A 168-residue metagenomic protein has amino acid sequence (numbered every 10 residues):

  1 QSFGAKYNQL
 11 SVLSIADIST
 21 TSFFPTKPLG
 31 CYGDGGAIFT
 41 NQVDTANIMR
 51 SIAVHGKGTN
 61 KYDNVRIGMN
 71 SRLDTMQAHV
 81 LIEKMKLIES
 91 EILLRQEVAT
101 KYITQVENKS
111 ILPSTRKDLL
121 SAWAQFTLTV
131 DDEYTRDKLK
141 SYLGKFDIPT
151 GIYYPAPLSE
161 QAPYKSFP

Functional and structural regions predicted by a protein language model:
S2-G30, N60-D63: Conserved active-site segment immediately N-terminal to the catalytic lysine that forms the internal aldimine
K6, N41-P168: PLP-dependent aminotransferase class I/II
S11-I15, I38, P168: Short, hinge-like loop/turn segments at secondary-structure boundaries
S14-A16, Y32, L119-W123: Short, solvent-exposed coil/turn segments
T21-S22, G36-Q42: Short beta-strand-to-turn element immediately C-terminal to the catalytic PLP-Schiff-base lysine in fold type I
C31-G35, L81: Adenylate-forming
